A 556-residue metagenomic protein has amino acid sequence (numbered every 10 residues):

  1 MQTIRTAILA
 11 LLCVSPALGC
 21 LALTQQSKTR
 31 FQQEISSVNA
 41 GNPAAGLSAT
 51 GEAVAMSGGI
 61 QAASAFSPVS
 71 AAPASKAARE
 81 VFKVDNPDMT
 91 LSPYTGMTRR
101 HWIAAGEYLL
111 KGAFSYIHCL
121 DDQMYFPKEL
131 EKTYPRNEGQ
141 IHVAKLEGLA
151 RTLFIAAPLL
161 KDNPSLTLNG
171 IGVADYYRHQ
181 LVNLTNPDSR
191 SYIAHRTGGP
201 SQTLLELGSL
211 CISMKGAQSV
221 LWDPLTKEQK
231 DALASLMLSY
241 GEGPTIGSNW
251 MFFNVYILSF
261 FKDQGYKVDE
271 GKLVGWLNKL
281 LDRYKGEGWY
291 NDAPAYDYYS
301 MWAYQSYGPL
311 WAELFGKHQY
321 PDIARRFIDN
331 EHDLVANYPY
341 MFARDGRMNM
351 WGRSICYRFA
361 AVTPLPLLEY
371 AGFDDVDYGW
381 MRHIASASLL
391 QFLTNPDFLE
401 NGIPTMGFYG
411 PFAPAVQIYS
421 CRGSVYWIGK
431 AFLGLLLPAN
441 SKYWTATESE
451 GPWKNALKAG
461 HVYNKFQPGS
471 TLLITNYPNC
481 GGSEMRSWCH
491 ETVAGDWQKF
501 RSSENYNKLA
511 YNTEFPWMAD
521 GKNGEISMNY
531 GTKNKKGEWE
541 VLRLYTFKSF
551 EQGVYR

Functional and structural regions predicted by a protein language model:
M1-G19: Fungal secretory targeting signals
A17, C119-D122, S165, I246 (+3 more regions): Intrinsically disordered or highly flexible coil/loop and linker segments, enriched in small and charged/polar residues
G19-T24, A65: Boundary at the C-terminal end of the N-terminal hydrophobic targeting segment
S27-E147, G172-Q180: Low-complexity, Ser/Thr/Pro/Gly-enriched N-terminal "stalk/linker" regions
Y134-G139, R190-H195, A413-P414: Glycine- and acidic
H142-N163, G170-V335, P339-P366: Aromatic-lined, polymer-binding surfaces characteristic of secreted/periplasmic polysaccharide-degrading enzymes
P164, L168, W222, Q319 (+2 more regions): Structured alpha-helical bundle/scaffold domains in large eukaryotic membrane-trafficking regulators
E369-R556: Extended polysaccharide-engagement surfaces of secreted carbohydrate-active enzymes
